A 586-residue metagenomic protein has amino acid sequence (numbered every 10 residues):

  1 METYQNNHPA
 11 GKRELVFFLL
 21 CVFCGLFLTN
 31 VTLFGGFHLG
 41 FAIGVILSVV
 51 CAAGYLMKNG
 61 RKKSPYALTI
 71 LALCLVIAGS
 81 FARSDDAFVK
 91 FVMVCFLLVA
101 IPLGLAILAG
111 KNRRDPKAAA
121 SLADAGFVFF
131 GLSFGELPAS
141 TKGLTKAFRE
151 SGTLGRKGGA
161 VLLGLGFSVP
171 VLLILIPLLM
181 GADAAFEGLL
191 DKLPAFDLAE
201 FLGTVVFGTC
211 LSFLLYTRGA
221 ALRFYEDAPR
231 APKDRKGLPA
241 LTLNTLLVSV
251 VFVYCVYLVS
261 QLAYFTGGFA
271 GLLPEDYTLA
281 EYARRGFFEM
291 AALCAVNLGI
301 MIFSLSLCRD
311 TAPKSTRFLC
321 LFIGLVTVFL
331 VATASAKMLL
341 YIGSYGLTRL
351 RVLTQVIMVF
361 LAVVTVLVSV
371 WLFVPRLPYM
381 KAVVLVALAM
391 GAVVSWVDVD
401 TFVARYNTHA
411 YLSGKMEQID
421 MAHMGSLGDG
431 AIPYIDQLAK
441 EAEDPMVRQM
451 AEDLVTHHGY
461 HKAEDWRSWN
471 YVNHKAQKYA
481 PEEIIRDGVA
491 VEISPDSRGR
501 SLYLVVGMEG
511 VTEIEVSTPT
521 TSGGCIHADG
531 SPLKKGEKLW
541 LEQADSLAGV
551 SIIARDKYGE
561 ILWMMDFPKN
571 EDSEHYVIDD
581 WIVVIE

Functional and structural regions predicted by a protein language model:
M1-G54: N-terminal signal-anchor module of multipass membrane proteins
E2-V16, M57-Y66, N112-K117, A139-G159 (+6 more regions): Juxtamembrane membrane-water interface segments of multi-pass membrane proteins, especially cytoplasmic-side
F27-A42, N59-K63, A82-V94, G188-L198 (+3 more regions): Membrane-helix interface and helix-disruption motif detector
N30-F34, I43-A184, G208, S212-F224: Transmembrane-helix bundle segments that line or gate the permeation/cavity pathway in multi-pass membrane proteins
K192-F207, E275-A295, L347-M358: Short aromatic-rich membrane-water interface segments that cap or initiate transmembrane helices in multi-pass membrane
V251, L377-D400: Internal/C-terminal transmembrane anchor helices
A392-E417: Hydrophobic alpha-helical transmembrane segments in integral membrane proteins
G425-E586: Extracytosolic and intramembrane catalytic regions of membrane-associated proteins in envelope/secretory systems
